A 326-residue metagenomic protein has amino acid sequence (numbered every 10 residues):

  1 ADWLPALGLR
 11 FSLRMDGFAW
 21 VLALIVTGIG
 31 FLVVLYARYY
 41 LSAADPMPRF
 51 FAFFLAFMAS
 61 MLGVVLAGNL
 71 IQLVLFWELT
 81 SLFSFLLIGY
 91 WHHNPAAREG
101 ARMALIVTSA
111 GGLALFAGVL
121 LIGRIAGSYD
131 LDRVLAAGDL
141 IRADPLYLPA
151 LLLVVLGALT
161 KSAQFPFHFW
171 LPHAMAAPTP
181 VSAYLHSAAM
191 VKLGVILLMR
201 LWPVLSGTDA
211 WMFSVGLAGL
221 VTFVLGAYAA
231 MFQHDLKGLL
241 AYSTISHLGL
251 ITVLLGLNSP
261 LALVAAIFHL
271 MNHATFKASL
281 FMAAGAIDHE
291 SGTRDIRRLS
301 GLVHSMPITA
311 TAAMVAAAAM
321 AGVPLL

Functional and structural regions predicted by a protein language model:
D2-V21, A137-L151: Short aromatic-rich membrane-water interface segments that cap or initiate transmembrane helices in multi-pass membrane
R14-F31, I106-V107: Membrane-interface loop-to-helix entry segments
L32-P48, F54-L73, L82-L326: Hydrophobic transmembrane alpha-helices and their helix-loop junctions in integral membrane proteins
E78: Short phosphate-coordinating micro-motif centered on Lys-Gly-acidic
